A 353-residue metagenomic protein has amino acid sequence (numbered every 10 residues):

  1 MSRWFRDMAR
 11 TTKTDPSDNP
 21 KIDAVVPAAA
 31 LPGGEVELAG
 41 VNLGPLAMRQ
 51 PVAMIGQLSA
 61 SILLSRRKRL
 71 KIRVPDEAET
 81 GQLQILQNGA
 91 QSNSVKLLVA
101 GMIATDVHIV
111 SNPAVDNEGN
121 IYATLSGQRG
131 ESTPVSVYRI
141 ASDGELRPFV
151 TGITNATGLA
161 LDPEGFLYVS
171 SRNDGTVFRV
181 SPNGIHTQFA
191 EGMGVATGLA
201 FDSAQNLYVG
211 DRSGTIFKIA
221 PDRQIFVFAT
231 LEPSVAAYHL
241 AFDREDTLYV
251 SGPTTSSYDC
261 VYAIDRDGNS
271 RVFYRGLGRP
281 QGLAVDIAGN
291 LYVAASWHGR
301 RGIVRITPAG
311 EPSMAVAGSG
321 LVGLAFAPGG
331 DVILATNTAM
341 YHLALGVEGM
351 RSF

Functional and structural regions predicted by a protein language model:
M1-Y122, P134: Ser/Thr/Pro-rich low-complexity tracts
M102-V107, P148-I153, Q188-M193, F228-P233 (+2 more regions): Surface loop/turn motifs at the tips and blade-to-blade linkers of beta-strand repeat domains
I109, T133, G152-N155, N173 (+7 more regions): Beta-rich catalytic cores
V115-E118, L161-E164, F201-A204, F242-E245 (+2 more regions): Residue-level detector of Asp-centered blade-edge/turn motifs that repeat once per structural unit in beta-propeller
N120-Y122, F166-V169, N206-Y208, T247-S251 (+2 more regions): Conserved beta-propeller blade signature
G127-E131, D174-G175, G214-T215, T254-Y258 (+2 more regions): Short glycine/acidic-enriched loop and turn motifs that connect beta-strands
G320-F353: Blade-level signature of beta-propeller repeat domains, shared across WD40, Kelch, NHL, RCC1 and BNR/Asp-box propellers
